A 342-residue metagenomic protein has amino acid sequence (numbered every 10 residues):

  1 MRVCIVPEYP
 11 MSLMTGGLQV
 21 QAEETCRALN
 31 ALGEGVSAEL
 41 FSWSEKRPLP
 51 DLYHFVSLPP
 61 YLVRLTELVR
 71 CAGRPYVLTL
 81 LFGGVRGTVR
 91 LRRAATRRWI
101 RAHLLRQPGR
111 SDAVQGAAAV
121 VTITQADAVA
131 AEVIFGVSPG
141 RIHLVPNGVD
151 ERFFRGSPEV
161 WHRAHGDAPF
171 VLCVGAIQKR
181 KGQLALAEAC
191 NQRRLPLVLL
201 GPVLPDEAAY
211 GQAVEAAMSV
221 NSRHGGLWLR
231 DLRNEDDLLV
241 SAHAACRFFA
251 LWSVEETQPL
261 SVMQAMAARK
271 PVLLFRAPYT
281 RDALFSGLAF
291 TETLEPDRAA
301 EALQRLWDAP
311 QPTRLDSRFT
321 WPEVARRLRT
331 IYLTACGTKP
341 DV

Functional and structural regions predicted by a protein language model:
G17-V20, G156, D308-P340: A charged, aromatic-enriched C-terminal amphipathic alpha-helix characteristic of glycosyltransferases across folds
W99-V120: Membrane-proximal helix-turn-helix segments that form the acceptor-binding/catalytic region of lipid-linked
E132, G148-R163, A168: Acidic anion/phosphate-binding donor-loop and adjacent secondary structure in glycosyltransferase catalytic cores
R163-K181, A187-R194, V198-L200: Conserved donor-binding/catalytic core segment of Leloir-type glycosyltransferases
G211-N234: Nucleotide-activated donor-binding/catalytic signature segment of Leloir-type glycosyltransferases, i.e., the conserved
V254: Aromatic "clamp/platform" in nucleotide-sugar-dependent glycosyltransferases that forms part of the donor/acceptor
P271-L274: Short hydrophobic beta-strand element within catalytic cores of glycosyltransferases and related nucleotide-activated
L288-D297, Q304-D308: Conserved acidic donor-binding segment of nucleotide-sugar-dependent glycosyltransferases
